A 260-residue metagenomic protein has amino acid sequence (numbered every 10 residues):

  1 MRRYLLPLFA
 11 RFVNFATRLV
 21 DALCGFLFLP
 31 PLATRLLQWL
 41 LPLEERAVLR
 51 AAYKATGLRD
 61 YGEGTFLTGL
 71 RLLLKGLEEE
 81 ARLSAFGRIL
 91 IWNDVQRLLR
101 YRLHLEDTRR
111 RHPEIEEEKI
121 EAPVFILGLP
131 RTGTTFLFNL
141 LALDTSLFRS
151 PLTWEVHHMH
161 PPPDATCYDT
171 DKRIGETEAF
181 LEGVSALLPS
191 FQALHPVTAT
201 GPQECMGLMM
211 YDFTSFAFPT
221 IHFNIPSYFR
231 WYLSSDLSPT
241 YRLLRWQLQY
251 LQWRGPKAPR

Functional and structural regions predicted by a protein language model:
M1-P113: Long, basic/Gly/Ser/Thr-rich N-terminal segments that mediate initial subcellular attachment or targeting
R110-E114, T134, W246-Y250: A generic local structural motif
E114-E121: Phosphate-binding P-loop
A122-I126, P259-R260: Generic beta-sheet signal
F125-S146: Glycine-rich phosphate-binding P-loop
D144-W154: Post-Walker A helix-loop "phosphate-sensing" segment adjacent to the P-loop in P-loop NTPases
E155-R260: PAPS-dependent sulfation machinery
